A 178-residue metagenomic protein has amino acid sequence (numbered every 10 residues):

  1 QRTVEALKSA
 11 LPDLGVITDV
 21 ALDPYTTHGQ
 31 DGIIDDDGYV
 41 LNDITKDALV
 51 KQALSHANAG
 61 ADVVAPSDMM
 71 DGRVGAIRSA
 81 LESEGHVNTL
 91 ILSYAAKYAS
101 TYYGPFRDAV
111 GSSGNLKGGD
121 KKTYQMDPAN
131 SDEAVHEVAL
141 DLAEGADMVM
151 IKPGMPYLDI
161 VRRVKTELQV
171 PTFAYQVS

Functional and structural regions predicted by a protein language model:
Q1-V177: Alpha/beta enzyme core
